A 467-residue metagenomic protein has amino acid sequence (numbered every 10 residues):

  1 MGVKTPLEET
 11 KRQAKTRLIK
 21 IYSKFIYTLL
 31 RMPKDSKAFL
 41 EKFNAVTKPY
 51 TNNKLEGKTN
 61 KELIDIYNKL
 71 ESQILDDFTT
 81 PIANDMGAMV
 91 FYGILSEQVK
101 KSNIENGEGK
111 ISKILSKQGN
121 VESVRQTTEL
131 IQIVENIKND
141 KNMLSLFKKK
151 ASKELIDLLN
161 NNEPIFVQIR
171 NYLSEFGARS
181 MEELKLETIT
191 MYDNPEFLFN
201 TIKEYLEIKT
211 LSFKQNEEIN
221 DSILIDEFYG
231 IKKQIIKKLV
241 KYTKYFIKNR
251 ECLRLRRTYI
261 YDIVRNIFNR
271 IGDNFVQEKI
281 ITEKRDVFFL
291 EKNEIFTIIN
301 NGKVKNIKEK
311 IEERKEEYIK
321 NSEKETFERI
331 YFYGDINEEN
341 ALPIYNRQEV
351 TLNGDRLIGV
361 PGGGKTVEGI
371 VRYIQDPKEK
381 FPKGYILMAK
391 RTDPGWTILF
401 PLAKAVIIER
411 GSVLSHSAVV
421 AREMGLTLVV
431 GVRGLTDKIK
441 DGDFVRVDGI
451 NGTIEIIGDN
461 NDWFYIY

Functional and structural regions predicted by a protein language model:
M1-D355: Contiguous hydrophobic, helix-prone segments at protein termini that mediate membrane targeting/anchoring
S116, K248, T282, F288-L290 (+7 more regions): Generic, ordered loop/turn and secondary-structure boundary motif
Y172, N274, E349, G354-G359 (+6 more regions): Short, flexible coil/turn micro-motifs enriched in small/turn-prone residues
D221, K237-K244, N249-L253, R257-I263 (+8 more regions): Aromatic-enriched hydrophobic runs in primary sequence
T326-R391: Non-catalytic terminal/interface segments that mediate subunit docking, oligomerization, and allosteric communication
I370-K378, G384-Y385, K390-Y467: Acidic, glycine-rich flexible loop/linker segments
